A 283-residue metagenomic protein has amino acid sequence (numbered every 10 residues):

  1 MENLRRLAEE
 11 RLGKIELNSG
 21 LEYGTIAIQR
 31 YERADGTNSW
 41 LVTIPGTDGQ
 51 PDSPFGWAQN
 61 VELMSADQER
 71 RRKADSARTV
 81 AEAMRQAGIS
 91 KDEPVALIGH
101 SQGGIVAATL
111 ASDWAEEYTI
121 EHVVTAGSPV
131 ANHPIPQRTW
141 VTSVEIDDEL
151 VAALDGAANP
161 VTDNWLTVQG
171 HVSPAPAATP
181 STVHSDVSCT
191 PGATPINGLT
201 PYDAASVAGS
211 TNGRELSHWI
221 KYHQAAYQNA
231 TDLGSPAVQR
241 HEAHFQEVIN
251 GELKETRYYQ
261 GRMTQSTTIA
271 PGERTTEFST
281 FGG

Functional and structural regions predicted by a protein language model:
M1-L41: Flexible, membrane-associating and regulatory peripheral segments of lipid-active enzymes
E22-Y23, D35-N38, K91-D92, T119 (+1 more regions): Short, well-ordered loop/turn elements at secondary-structure boundaries
I44-R78, I89-S90, E117-H122, S128-G283: Lipolytic serine-hydrolase domain surface
A83-P94: Gly/Ser-rich "nucleophile elbow"/oxyanion-hole loop immediately N-terminal to the catalytic nucleophile in hydrolases
I98-A108: Gly/Ala-rich beta-loop-alpha elbow adjacent to hydrolase catalytic centers
T109-D113: Active-site signature of alpha/beta-hydrolase-fold catalytic machinery across serine- and Asp/Cys-nucleophile hydrolases
